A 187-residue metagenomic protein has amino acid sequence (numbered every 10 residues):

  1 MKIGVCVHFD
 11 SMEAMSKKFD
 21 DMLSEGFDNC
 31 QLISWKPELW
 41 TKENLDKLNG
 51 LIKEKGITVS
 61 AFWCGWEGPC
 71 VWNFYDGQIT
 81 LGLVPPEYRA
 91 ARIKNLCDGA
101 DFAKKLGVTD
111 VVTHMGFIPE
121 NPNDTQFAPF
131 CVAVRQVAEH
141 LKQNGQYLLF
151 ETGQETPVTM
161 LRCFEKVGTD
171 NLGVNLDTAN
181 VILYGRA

Functional and structural regions predicted by a protein language model:
M1, C6-F9, K18-G26, F130-V134 (+1 more regions): Extended hydrophobic/aromatic-rich secondary-structure runs
K2-V7, C30-L32, V59-W66, V111-T113 (+2 more regions): Hydrophobic faces of well-ordered beta-strands that scaffold small-molecule active sites in alpha/beta enzyme cores
V7-M15, I33-K47, I118-P122, G153-V158 (+1 more regions): Acidic-and-aromatic substrate-binding clefts and catalytic sites of carbohydrate-active enzymes
E13-K17, E54, V71-G173, L183: Active-site acidic/histidine proton-transfer and metal-coordination neighborhood in alpha/beta enzyme cores
M15-K36, L106-G107: Catalytic domains of carbohydrate-active enzymes, especially glycoside hydrolases
S34-L39, S60-C64, A91-N95, Q143-N144 (+1 more regions): Short C-terminal domain-edge/linker segments immediately following a structured domain
E38-T41, G68-F74: Short active-site-adjacent helix-start/loop capping segments
T41-W63: Aromatic-lined substrate-binding rim segments of carbohydrate-active enzymes
